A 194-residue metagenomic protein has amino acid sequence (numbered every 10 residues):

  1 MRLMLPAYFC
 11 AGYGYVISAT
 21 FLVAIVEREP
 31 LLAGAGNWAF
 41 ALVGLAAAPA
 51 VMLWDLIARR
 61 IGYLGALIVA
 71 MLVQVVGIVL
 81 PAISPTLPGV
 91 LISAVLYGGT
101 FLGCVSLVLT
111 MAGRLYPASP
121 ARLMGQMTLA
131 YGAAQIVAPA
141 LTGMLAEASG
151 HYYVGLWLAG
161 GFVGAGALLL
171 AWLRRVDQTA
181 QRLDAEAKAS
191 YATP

Functional and structural regions predicted by a protein language model:
M1-P49: Extracytoplasmic gate region of multi-pass secondary transporters
F9, A41-L45, V95, G125-A133: Transmembrane alpha-helical cores of Major Facilitator Superfamily
A24, V105-L115: Intracellular helix-loop hinge segments at the cytoplasmic ends of transmembrane helices in 12-TM rocker-switch-type
L32-F40, V90, P120-M124: Juxtamembrane helix-start elements in MFS-like secondary transporters
A50-Y63, A146-E147: Helix-to-loop junctions at the C-terminal end of transmembrane segments in multipass secondary transporters
I61-V108: C-terminal transmembrane helical hairpin of 12-TM major facilitator-type secondary transporters
A118-H151, A159: A late C-terminal transmembrane helix in Major Facilitator Superfamily
A159-P194: Multi-pass alpha-helical transporter architecture, strongest for 12-TM Major Facilitator/SLC carriers used
